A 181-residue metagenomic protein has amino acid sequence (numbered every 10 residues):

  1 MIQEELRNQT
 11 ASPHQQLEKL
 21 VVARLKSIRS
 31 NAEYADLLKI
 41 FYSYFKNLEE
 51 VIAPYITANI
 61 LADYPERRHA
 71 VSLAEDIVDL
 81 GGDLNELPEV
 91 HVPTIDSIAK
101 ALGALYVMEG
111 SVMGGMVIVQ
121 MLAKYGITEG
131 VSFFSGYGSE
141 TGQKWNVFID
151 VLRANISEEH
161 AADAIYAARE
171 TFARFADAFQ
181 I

Functional and structural regions predicted by a protein language model:
M1-I181: Metal- and O2-centered redox machinery and metal/ROS homeostasis
